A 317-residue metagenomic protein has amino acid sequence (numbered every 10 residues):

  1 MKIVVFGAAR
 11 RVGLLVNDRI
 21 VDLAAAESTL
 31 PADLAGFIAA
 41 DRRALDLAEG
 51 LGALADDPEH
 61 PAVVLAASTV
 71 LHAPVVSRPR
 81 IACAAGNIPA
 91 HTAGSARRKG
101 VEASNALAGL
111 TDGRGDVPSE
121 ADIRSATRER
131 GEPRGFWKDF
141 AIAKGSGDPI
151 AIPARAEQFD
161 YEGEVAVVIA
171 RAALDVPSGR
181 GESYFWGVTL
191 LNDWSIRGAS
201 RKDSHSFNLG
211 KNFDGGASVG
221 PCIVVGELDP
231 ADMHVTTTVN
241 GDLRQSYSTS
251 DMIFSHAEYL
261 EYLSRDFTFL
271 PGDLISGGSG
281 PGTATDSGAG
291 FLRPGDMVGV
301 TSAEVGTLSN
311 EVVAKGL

Functional and structural regions predicted by a protein language model:
M1, V5-A25, A217-I223, P281 (+1 more regions): Charged, cofactor-coupling segments
K2, R80-I81, E164, L274 (+2 more regions): Residue-level marker of beta-strand positions
V4, A9, G36-L243: Active-site microenvironments in enzyme catalytic cores
P74, Q158, T268, F291-L292: Residue-level "contact hotspot" at macromolecular interaction interfaces
H234-S255, L292: A beta-strand-loop signature enriched in Asp, Gly, Thr, and Trp that corresponds to the sialidase/neuraminidase Asp-box
S255-G290: A conserved acidic, glycine/proline-rich C-terminal tail/linker
